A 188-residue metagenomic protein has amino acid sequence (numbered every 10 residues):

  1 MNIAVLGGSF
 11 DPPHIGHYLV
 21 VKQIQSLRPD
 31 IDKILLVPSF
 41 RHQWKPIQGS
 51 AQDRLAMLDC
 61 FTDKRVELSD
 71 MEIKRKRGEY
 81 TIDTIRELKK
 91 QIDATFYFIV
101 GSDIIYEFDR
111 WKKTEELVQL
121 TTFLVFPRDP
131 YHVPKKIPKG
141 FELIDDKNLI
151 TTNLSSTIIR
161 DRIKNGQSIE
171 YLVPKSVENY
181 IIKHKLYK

Functional and structural regions predicted by a protein language model:
M1-K188: Nucleotidyltransferase catalytic core that binds NTPs
